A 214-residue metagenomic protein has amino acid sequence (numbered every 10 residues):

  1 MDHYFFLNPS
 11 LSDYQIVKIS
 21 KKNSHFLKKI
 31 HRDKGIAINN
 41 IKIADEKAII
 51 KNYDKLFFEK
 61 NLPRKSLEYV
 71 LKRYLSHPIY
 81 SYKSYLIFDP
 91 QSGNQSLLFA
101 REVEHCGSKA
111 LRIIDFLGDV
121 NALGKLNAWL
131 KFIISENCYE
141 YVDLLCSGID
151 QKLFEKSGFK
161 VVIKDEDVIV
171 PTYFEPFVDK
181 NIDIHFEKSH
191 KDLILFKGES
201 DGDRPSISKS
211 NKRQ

Functional and structural regions predicted by a protein language model:
M1-D33, F99-N121, A128-Q214: Active-site/acyl-donor-binding loops of N-acyltransferases
M1-I114: Amide-forming acyltransferase catalytic core, primarily the GNAT-like/NAT-type and related acyltransferase folds
